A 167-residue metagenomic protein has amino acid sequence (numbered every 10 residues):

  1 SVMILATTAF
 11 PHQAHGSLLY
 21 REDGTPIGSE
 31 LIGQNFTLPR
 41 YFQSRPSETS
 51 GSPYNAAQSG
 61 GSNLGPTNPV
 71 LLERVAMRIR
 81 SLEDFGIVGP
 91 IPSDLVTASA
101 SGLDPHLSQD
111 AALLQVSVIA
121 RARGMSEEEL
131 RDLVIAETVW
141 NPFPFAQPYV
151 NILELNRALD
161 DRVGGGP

Functional and structural regions predicted by a protein language model:
V2-A122, R131, T138-N141: Flexible, solvent-exposed loop/hinge segments and secondary-structure transition points
V118-P167: Extracytoplasmic/periplasmic C-terminal soluble domains
